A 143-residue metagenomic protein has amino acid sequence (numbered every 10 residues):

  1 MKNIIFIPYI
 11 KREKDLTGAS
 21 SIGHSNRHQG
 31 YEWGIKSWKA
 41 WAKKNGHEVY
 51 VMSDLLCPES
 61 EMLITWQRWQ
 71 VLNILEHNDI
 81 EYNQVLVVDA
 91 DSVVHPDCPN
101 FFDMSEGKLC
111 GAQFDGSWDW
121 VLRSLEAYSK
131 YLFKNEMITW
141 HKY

Functional and structural regions predicted by a protein language model:
M1-N83: N-terminal anchoring/stem segment of glycosyltransferases
I64-Y131: GT-A fold catalytic core of metal-dependent nucleotide-sugar glycosyltransferases, centered on the diacidic
S129-Y143: Short, flexible, basic/aromatic active-site loop/helix in glycosyltransferases
